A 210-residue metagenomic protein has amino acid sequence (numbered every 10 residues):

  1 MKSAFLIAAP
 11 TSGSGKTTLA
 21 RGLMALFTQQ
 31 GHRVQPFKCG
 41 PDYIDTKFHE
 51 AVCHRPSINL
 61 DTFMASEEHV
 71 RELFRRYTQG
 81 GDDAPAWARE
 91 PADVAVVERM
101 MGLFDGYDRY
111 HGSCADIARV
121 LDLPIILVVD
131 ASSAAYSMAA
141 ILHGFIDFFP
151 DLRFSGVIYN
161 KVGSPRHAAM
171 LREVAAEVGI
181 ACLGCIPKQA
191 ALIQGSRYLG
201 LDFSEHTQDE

Functional and structural regions predicted by a protein language model:
K2-S14, T18, M24-L121, V129-L152 (+2 more regions): ATP-dependent carboxylate-amine ligase catalytic core
I125-V128, L183-C185: Short hydrophobic alpha-helical runs that function as membrane-insertion/retention elements
Y136-E210: Internal gly/pro-rich beta-alpha loop/helix module that stabilizes soluble enzyme cofactors or their anionic handles
